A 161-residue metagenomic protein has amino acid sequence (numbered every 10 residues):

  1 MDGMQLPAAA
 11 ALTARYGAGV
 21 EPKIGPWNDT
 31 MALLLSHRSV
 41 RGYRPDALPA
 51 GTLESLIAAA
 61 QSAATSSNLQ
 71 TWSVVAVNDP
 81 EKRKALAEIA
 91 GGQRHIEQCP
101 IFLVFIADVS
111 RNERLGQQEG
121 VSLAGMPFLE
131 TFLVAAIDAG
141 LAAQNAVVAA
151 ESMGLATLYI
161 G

Functional and structural regions predicted by a protein language model:
M1-G161: Acidic, surface-exposed loops and disordered segments
